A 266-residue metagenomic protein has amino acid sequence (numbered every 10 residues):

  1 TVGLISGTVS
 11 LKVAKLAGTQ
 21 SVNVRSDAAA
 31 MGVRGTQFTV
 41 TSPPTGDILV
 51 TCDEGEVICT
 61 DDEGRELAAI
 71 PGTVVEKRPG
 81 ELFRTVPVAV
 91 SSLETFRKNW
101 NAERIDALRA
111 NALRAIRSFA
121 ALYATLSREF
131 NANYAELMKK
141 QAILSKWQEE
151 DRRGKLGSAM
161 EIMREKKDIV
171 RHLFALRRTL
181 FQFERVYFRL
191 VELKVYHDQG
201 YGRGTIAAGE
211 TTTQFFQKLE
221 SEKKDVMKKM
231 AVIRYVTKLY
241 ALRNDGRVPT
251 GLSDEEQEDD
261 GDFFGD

Functional and structural regions predicted by a protein language model:
T1-V75, P79-L156: Flexible, surface-exposed loop/linker segments and immediately adjacent secondary-structure boundaries
N111-D266: Long, low-complexity or tandemly repetitive, helically biased scaffold regions used for multimeric assembly/adhesion
